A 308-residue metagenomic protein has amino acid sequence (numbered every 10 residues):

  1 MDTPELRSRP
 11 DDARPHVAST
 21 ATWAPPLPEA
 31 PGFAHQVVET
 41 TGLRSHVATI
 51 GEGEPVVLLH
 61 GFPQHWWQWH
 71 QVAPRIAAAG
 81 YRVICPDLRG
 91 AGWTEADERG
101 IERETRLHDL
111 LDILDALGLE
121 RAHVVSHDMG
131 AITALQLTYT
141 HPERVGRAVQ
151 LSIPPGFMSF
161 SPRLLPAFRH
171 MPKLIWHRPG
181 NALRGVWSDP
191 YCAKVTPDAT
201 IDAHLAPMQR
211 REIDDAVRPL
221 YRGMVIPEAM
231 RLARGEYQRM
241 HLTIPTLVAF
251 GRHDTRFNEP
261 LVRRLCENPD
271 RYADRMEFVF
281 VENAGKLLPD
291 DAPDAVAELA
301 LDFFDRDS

Functional and structural regions predicted by a protein language model:
T3-A34, L43-V47, A91-R121, V125 (+4 more regions): Flexible "cap/lid" subdomain of the alpha/beta-hydrolase fold that forms the substrate-access gate
V37, C85, F280: Conserved residues in the N-terminal Rossmann fold of short-chain dehydrogenase/reductase
E39-T41: Short strand-coil-strand connectors
L43, G53, A284: A generic "binding-loop/recognition-motif" signal
H46-W93: Conserved HGGG/HGGXW glycine-rich cap/lid loop of the alpha/beta-hydrolase fold
H65-W66, I132, G285: A short, glycine- and basic residue-enriched loop/turn that sits immediately adjacent to a domain's principal
Q71, A78, T105-H108, D112 (+1 more regions): Alpha-helical macromolecular-interaction surfaces
A284-P293, A297: Catalytic histidine-centered segment of alpha/beta-hydrolase-like enzymes
